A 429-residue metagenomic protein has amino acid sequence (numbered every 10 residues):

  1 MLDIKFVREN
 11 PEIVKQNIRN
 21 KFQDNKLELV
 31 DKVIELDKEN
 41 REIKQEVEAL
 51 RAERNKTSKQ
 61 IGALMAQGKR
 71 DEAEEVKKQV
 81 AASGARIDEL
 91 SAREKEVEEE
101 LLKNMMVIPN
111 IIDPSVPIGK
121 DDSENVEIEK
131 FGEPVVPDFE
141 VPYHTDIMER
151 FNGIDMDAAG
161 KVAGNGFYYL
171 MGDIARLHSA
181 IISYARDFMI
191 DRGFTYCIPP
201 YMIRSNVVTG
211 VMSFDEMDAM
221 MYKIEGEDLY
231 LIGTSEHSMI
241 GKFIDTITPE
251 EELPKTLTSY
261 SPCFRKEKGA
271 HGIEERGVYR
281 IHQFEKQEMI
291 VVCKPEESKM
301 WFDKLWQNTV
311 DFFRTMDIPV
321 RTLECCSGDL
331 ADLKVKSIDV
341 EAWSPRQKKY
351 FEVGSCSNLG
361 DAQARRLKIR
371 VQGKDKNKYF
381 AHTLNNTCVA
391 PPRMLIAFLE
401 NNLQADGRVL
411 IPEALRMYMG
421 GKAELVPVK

Functional and structural regions predicted by a protein language model:
M1-P134, E149, G153: N-terminal alpha-helical targeting/anchoring segments
L27, K130-K429: TRNA-recognition modules of translation machinery and tRNA-sensing kinases, especially anticodon-binding
